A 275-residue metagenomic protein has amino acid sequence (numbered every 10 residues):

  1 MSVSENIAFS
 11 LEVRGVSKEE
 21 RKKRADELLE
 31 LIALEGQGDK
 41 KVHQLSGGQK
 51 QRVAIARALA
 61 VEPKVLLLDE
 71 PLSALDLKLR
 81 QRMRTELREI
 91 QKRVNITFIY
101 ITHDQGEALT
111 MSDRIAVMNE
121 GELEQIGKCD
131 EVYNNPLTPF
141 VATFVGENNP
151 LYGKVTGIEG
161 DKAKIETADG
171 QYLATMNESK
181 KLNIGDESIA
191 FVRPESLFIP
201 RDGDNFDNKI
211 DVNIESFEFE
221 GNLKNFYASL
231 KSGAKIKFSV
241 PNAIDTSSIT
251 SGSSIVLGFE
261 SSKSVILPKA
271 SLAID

Functional and structural regions predicted by a protein language model:
M1-T143: ABC ATPase nucleotide-binding domains
N148, I158-D275: Non-catalytic connector elements of ABC transporters
G153: Short beta-strand-centered aromatic/proline hotspots
